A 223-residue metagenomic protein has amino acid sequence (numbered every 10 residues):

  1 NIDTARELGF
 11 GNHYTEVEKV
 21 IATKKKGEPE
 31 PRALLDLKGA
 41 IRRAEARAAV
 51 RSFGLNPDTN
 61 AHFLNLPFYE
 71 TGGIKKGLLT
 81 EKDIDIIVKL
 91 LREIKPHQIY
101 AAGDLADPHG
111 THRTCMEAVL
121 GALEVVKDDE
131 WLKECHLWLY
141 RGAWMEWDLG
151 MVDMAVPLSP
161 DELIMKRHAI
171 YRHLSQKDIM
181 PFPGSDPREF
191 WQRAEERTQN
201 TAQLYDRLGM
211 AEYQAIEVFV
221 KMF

Functional and structural regions predicted by a protein language model:
N1-L132, H168-R172, D186-Q192, Q199-N200 (+2 more regions): Active-site beta-strand->loop->alpha-helix modules in alpha/beta enzyme cores, enriched in Gly/His/Asp(Glu)
N60-F63, L137-L139, A155: Conserved beta-strand scaffold positions in the cores of enzyme catalytic domains, especially in NTP/NDP-utilizing
N65-P67, R141-A143, S159: Residues at the C-termini of beta-strands that transition into short coil/loop
E124-V152: Short, flexible loop segments at boundaries between secondary-structure elements
M145-L204: A conserved mid-domain beta-alpha-beta active-site/ligand-binding segment of alpha/beta enzyme cores
